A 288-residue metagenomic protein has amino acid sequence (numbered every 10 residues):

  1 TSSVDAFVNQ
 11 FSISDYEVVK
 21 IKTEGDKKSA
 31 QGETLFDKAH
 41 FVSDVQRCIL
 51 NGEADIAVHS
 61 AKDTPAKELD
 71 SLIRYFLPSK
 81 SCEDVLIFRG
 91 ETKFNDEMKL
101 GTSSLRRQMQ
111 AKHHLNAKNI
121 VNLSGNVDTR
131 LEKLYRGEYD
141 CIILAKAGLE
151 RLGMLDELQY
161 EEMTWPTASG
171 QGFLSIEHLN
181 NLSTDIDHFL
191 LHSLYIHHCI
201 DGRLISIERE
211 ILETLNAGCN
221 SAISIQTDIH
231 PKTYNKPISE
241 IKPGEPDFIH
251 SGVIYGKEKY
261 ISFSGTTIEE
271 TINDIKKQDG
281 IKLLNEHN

Functional and structural regions predicted by a protein language model:
T1-F36, A61, Q108-M109, H113-N288: Small-molecule-sensing regulatory modules
Q31-H59: Short, structured active-site "lid" loops
V42, S104-L105, K146: Helix N-cap/beta->alpha junction signal
V42, S79, V127: Conserved donor sugar-nucleotide recognition element shared by glycan-biosynthetic enzymes
S43-D44, L86-R89, T129: A generic local structural motif
L50, K93-E97, R136-G137: Flexible, charged surface loops at secondary-structure boundaries
K62, E68-V121, N180-S183: A conserved helix-loop-strand patch within extracytoplasmic ligand-binding domains of the periplasmic binding
